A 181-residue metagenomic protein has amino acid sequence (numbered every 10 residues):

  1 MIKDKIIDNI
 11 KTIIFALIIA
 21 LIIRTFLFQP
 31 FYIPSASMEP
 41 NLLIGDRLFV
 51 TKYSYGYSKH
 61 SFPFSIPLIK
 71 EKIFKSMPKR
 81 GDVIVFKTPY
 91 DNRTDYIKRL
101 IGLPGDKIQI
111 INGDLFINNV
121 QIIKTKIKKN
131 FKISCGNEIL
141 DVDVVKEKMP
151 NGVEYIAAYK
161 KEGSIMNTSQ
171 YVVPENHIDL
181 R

Functional and structural regions predicted by a protein language model:
I2-I7, I22, E39-R181: Soluble "head" domains of membrane/secretory-pathway proteins
K11-L27: Hydrophobic membrane-insertion alpha-helices, especially the h-region of bacterial N-terminal signal peptides
R24-M38: Aromatic-capped interface at the extracytoplasmic side of an N-terminal signal-anchor transmembrane helix
